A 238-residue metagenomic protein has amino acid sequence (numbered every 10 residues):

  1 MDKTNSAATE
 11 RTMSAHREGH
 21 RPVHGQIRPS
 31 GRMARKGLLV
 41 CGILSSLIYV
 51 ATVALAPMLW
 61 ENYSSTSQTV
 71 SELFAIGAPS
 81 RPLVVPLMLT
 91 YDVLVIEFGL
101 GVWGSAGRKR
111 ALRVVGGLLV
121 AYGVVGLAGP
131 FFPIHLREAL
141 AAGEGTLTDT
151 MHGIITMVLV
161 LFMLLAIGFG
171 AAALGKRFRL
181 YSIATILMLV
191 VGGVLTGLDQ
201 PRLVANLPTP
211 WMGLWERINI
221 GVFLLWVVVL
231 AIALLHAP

Functional and structural regions predicted by a protein language model:
M1-H24: Short, intrinsically disordered terminal tails adjacent to the first/last structured region
H20-A237: Hydrophobic, aromatic-enriched alpha-helical segments typical of multi-pass transmembrane helices
